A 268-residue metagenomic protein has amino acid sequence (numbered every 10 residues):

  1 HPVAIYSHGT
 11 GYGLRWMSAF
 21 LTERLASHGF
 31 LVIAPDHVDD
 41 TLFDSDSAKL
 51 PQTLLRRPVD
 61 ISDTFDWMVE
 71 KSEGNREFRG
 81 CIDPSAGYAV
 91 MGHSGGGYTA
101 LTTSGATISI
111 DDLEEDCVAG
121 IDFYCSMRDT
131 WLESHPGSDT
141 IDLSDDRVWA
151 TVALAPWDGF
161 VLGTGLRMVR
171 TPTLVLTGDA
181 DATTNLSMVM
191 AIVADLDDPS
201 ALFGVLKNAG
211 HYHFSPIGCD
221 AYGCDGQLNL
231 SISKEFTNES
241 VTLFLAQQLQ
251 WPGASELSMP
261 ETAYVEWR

Functional and structural regions predicted by a protein language model:
H1-D44, A182-L186: Short substrate-entry loop that stabilizes the transition state in hydrolases
K49-S85, T102, D112-T130, H135-G137: Alpha/beta-hydrolase active-site loop
G92-G96, A100: Gly/Ala-rich beta-loop-alpha elbow adjacent to hydrolase catalytic centers
T99-T103, L162: Hydrolases whose catalytic domains are alpha/beta-hydrolase-1, hotdog thioesterase, or metallo-beta-lactamase-like
G159, A180-T184, H211: Acidic catalytic loop of the alpha/beta-hydrolase fold
V169, V175-T177: Short beta-strand/loop motif that positions the catalytic acidic residue of the alpha/beta-hydrolase fold
T171, T184-D195: Short alpha-helix in the alpha/beta-hydrolase fold that links the catalytic acid
N208-H211, S215-R268: Alpha/beta-hydrolase-fold serine-hydrolase catalytic core, especially in secreted/extracellular enzymes
